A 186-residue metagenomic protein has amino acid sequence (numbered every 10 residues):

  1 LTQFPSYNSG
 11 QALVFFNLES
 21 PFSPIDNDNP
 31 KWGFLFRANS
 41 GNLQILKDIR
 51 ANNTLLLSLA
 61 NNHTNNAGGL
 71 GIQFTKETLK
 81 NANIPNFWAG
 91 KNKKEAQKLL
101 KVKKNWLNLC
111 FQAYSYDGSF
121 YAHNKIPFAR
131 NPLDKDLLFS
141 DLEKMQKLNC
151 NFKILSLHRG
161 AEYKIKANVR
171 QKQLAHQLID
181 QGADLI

Functional and structural regions predicted by a protein language model:
L1-T2, F36-R37, K103-K153, Q173: Binuclear metal-dependent hydrolase catalytic cores centered on His/Asp/Glu-rich metal-binding motifs
T2-N8, F15-T54: Catalytic alpha-helical scaffold of carbohydrate-active enzymes acting on polysaccharides/glycoconjugates
Q3, G41, I45, L70-F74 (+4 more regions): Extracytoplasmic/secreted proteins, especially bacterial periplasmic and envelope-associated proteins
P5-N8, K47-R50, K76, K80 (+3 more regions): Surface-exposed amphipathic alpha-helices with a cationic face
Q11-S23, T54, A60-N61, L142-K166: Short acidic, glycine-rich surface-loop motifs adjacent to enzyme active sites
S20-P24, H63-A67, N92-E95, S115-F120 (+1 more regions): Solvent-exposed loop/turn segments at secondary-structure junctions within structured extracellular/periplasmic domains
I25-L46, N151-A183: Active-site-proximal segments of metal-dependent phosphoesterases and phosphodiesterases across multiple
L56-F111, L185: Active-site-adjacent helix-turn-beta-strand microarchitecture at beta-sheet edges that either contains or buttresses
